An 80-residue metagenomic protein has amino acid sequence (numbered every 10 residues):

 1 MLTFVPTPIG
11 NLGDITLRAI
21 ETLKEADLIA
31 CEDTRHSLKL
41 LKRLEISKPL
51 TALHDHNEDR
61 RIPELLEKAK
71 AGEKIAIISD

Functional and structural regions predicted by a protein language model:
M1-H56: Glycine-rich, flexible N-terminal cofactor/catalytic loop recognition
T22, E64-K68: CheY-like receiver
R43, K68-A71: Alpha-helix C-cap/termination motif
N57-L65: Glycine-rich, highly charged phosphate/nucleotide-binding loops
K70-D80: Short glycine-cluster motifs
